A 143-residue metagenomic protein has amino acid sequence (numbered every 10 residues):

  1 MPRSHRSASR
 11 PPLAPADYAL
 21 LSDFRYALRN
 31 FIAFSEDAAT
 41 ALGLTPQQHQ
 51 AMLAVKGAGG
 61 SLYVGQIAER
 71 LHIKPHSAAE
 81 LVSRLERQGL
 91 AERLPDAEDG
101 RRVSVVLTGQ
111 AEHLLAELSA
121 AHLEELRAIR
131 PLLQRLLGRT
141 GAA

Functional and structural regions predicted by a protein language model:
M1-L42: N-terminal leader segment of winged-helix/HTH proteins
P11-L13, G138-A143: Short, charged, intrinsically disordered terminal tails
D23, L53, L62-I73, E98-R101 (+1 more regions): Short, structured secondary-structure boundary patches
Y26, N30, G57, E69 (+2 more regions): Alpha-helical structural segments
L28, Q48-A51, A111: The N-cap/first-turn positions of alpha helices within or immediately adjacent to helix-turn-helix DNA-binding domains
A33-K74: N-terminal helix-turn-helix DNA-binding core of bacterial DNA-binding proteins
S83-G141: Charged, amphipathic alpha-helical coiled-coil/dimerization segments
